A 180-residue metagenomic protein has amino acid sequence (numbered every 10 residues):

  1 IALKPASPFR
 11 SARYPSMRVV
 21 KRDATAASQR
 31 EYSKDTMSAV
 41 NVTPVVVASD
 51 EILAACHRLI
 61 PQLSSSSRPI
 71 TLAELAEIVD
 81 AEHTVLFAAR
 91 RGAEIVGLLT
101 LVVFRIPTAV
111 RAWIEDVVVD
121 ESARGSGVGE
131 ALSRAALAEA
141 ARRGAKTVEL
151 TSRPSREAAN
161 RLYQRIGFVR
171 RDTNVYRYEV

Functional and structural regions predicted by a protein language model:
V20-K21, T25, R30-D50: Conserved N-terminal entry element of GNAT/NAT acetyltransferase domains
H57-P69: Helix-loop element at the rim of GNAT/NAT acetyltransferase active sites that forms part of the acceptor-substrate
E77-A88, T108, W113: A short helix-loop-beta-strand connector motif used in the catalytic cores of GNAT acetyltransferases and, in some
A88, E94-V103, W113, V118: Conserved beta-strand in the GNAT
F104-I114, R124, R171: A conserved beta-turn-beta hairpin within the catalytic core of GNAT-like acetyltransferases that forms part
V119, G125-A138, R161, R165: Conserved acetyl-CoA-binding loop-helix of GNAT-fold acetyltransferases
E130, P154-D172, R177-Y178: Conserved active-site alpha-helix within GNAT-family acetyltransferase domains
A140-S152: Conserved GNAT acetyl-CoA-binding A-motif
